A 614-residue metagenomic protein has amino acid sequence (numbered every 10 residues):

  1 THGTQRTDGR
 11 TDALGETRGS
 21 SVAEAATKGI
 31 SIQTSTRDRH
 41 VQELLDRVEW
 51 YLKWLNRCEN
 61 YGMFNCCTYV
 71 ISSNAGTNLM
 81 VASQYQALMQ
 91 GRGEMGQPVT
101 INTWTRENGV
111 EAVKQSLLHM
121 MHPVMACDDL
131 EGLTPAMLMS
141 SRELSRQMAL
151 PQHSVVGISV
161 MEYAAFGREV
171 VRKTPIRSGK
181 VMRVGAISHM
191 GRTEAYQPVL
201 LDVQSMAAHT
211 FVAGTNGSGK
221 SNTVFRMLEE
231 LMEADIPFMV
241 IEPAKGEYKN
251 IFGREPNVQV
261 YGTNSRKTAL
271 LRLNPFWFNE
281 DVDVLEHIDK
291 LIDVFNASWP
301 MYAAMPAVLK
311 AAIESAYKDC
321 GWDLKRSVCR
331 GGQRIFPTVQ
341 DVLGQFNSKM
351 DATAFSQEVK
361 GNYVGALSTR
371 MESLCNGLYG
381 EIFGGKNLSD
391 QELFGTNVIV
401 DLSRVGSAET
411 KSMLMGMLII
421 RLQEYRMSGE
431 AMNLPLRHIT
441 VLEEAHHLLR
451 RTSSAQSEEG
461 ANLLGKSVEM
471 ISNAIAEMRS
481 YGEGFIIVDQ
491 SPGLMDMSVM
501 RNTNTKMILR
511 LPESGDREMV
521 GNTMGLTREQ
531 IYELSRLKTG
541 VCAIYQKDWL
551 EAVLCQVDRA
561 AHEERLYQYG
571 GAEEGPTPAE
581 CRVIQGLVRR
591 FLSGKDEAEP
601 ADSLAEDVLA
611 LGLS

Functional and structural regions predicted by a protein language model:
T1-T215, N222-T223, M227, Y261 (+3 more regions): Basic- and hydrophobic-enriched, low-structure N-terminal and domain-boundary segments that flank ATP-binding catalytic
N60-F64, T193, M232, R479-S480 (+2 more regions): A structural signal for short secondary-structure junctions
Y69-I71, R183, L200, F211-A213 (+9 more regions): Structured core elements
N74, A186-G191, S205, N216 (+6 more regions): Short, flexible loop/turn elements at secondary-structure junctions
H153-S188, A195, G321-W322, G331-S348 (+3 more regions): Conserved P-loop NTPase motor module
Y196-S218, N222-R226, V405-E533, R559: Conserved P-loop NTPase motor cores
L228-A476, S480-E483, C542-Q546: P-loop NTPase motor domains
D281-V284, V328, L526-T539: Conserved C-terminal "switch" segment of AAA+ ATPases
